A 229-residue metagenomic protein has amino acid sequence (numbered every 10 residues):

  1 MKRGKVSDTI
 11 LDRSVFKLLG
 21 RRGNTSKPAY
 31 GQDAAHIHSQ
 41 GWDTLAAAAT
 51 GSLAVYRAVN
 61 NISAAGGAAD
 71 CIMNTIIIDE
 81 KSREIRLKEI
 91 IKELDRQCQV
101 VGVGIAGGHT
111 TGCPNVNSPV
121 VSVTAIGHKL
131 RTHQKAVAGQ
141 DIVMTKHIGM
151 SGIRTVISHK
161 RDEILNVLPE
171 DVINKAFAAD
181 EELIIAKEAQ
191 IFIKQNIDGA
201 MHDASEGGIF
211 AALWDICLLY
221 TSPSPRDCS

Functional and structural regions predicted by a protein language model:
K2-M144, M150: Glycine-rich phosphate/pyrophosphate-binding loop regions near the starts of catalytic domains
N61, A65, Q97-V101, T145 (+3 more regions): Change "in soluble alpha/beta enzymes" to "in soluble alpha/beta proteins
G112, E206, D227: Short, glycine/acidic-enriched loop or turn micro-motifs at the edges of active sites
L130-A178: Phosphate/diphosphate-binding glycine-rich loops and adjacent basic-rich segments that engage nucleotide
S158-D162, L213-L219: Short, solvent-exposed amphipathic alpha-helical segments in soluble enzyme and RNA/protein-processing domains
P169-A212: Polyanion-binding loop/helix "lid" in catalytic or ligand-binding cores
Y220-S229: Single conserved hydrophobic/aromatic residue that forms the stacking wall/gate of nucleotide- or nucleobase-binding
